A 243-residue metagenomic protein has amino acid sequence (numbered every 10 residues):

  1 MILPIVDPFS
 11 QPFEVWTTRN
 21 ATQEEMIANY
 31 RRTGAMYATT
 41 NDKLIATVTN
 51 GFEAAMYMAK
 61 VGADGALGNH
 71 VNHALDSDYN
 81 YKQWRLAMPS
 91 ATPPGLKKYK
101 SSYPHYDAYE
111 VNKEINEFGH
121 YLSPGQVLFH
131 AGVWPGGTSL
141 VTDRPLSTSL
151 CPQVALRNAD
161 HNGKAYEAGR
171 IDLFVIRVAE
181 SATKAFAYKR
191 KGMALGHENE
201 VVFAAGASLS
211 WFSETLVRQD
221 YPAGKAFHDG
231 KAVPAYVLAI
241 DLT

Functional and structural regions predicted by a protein language model:
M1-T40: Intrinsically disordered, low-structural-confidence terminal and linker regions
I2, W134, L216: Residue-level marker of positions within ordered structural domains that often coincide with functionally constrained
E25-A182: Internal glycine-rich, Lys/Arg-flanked active-site/core loops of soluble domains
Y166-T243: Active-site and NAD+-binding cores of ADP-ribose-processing enzymes
